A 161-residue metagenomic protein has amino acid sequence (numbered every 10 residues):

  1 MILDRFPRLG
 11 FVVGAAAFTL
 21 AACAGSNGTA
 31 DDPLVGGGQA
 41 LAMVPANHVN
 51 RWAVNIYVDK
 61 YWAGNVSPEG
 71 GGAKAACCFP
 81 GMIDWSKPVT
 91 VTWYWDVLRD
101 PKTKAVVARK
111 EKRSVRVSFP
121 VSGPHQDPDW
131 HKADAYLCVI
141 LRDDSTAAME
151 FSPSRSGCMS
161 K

Functional and structural regions predicted by a protein language model:
M1-V13: Bacterial N-terminal signal peptides that target proteins for export
T19-A22: C-terminal motif of bacterial Sec signal peptides marking the signal peptidase cleavage site
A24-N27: Bacterial signal peptide processing site
G36, M82-S86, K110, K132: Surface-exposed coil/turn segments at beta-strand junctions on protein surfaces, enriched
G36-A42: Short coil/turn motif common to extracellular beta-sandwich-like domains
M43-R51: Structural motif
I56-D100: Tryptophan-paired
W93-K161: Beta-strand-rich cores of mature extracytoplasmic or soluble domains
